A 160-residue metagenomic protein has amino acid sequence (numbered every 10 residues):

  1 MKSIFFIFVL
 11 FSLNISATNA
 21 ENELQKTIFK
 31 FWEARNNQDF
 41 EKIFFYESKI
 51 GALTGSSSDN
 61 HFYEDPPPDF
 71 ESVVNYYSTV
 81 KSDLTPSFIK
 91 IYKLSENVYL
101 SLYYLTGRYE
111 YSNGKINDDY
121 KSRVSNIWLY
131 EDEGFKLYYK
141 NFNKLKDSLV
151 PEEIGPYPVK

Functional and structural regions predicted by a protein language model:
M1-I4: Positively charged n-region of N-terminal signal peptides that target proteins for export
F8, S12-Y46, P156-K160: Short, low-complexity N-terminal intrinsically disordered segments enriched in polar/charged residues
F40-L94: A solvent-exposed, acidic/Ser-Thr-rich amphipathic alpha-helical stretch
I50, Y103-E110: Generic short beta-strand segments
V73, P86-Y92, L105-G107, R123-L129 (+1 more regions): Hydrophobic/aromatic beta-strand elements that line small-molecule binding cavities or substrate pockets in beta-rich
T79, G107-D118: Short, cysteine-centered beta-strand-loop-beta hairpins and adjacent loop/turn segments enriched in charged/polar
I91-L100, W128-F135: A short, structured loop/turn motif at beta-sheet edges
E131-K160: Low-complexity, intrinsically disordered terminal/linker segments enriched in charged and Gly/Pro repeats
